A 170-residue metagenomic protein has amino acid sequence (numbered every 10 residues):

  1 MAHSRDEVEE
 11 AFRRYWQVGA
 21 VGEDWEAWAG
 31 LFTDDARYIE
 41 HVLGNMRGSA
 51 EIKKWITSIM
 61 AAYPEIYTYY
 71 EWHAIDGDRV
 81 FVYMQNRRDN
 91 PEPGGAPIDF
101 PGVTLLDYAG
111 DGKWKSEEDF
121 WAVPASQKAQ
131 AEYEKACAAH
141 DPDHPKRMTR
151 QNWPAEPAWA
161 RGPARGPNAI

Functional and structural regions predicted by a protein language model:
M1-G30, D34, R147-I170: Short, low-complexity N-terminal intrinsically disordered segments enriched in polar/charged residues
D6, W25-G77: A solvent-exposed, acidic/Ser-Thr-rich amphipathic alpha-helical stretch
A27-A29, A36, G48, I52 (+4 more regions): Hydrophobic pocket/interface hotspot
A50, E92-G95, A125-E132: A short, polar/proline- and glycine-enriched secondary-structure boundary/capping micro-motif
E65-T68, I98-T104: Short, surface-exposed coil-to-beta transition loops
D76-N86: A short hydrophobic beta-strand element
P101-K135: Short beta-strand edge/turn micro-motifs at domain boundaries
K135-R150: Short, solvent-exposed cationic patches
